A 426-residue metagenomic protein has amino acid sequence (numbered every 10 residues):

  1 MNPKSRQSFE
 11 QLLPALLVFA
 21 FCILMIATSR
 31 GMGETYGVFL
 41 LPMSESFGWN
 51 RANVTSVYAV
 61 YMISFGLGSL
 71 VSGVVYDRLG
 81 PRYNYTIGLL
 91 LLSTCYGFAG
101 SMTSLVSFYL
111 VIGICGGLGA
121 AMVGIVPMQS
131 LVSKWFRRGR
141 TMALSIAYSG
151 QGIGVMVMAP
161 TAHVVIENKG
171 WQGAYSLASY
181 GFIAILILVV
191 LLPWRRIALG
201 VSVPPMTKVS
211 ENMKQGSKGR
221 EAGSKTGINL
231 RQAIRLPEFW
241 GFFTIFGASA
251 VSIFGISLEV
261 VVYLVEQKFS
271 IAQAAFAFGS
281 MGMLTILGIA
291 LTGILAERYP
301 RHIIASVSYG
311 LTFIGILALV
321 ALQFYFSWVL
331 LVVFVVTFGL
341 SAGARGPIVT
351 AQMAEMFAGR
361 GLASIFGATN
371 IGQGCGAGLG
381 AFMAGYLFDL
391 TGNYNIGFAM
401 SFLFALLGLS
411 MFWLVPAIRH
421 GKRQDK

Functional and structural regions predicted by a protein language model:
Y36-L40, R231-I289: Extracytoplasmic gate region of multi-pass secondary transporters
G68-G80, I289-P300, F388-D389: Helix-to-loop junctions at the C-terminal end of transmembrane segments in multipass secondary transporters
L90-T103, L311-F324: C-terminal ends and interior cores of transmembrane alpha-helices in multi-pass membrane transporters/permeases
S107-V123, G247, L330-A344: Hydrophobic core of transmembrane alpha-helices in multi-pass small-molecule transporters, especially MFS/SLC-type
G113-S149: Cytoplasmic helix-loop-helix junction between adjacent transmembrane helices in 12-TM secondary transporters
A147, Q151-G200: Helix-loop-helix hairpin linking two adjacent transmembrane segments in secondary transporters
M356-T391: A late C-terminal transmembrane helix in Major Facilitator Superfamily
